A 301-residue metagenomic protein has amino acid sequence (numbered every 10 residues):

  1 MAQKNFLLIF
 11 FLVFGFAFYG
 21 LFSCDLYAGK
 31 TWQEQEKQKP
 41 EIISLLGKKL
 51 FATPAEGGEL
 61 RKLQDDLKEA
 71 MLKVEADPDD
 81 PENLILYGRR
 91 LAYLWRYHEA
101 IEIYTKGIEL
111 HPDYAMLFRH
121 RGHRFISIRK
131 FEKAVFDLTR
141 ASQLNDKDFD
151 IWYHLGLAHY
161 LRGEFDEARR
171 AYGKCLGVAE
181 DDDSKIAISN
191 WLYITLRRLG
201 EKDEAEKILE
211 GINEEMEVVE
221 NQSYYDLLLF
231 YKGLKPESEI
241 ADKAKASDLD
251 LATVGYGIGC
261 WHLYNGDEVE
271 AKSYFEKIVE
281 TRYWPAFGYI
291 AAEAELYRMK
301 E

Functional and structural regions predicted by a protein language model:
C24-E82, L86, K300-E301: N-terminal leader/linker segments that initiate helical-solenoid repeat arrays
A76-D77, L110, L144, V178-D181 (+3 more regions): Structural marker of alpha-solenoid helical repeat scaffolds
P81-E82, A115-M116, F149-D150, D183-I186 (+2 more regions): Helix-start (N-cap) detector for alpha-helical repeat units in TPR-like alpha-solenoids, especially tetratricopeptide
R89, H123, L157, I194-L196 (+2 more regions): Residue-level recognition of tetratricopeptide repeat
Y93-L94, S127-I128, L161-R162, I194 (+3 more regions): Register position in tetratricopeptide repeats
